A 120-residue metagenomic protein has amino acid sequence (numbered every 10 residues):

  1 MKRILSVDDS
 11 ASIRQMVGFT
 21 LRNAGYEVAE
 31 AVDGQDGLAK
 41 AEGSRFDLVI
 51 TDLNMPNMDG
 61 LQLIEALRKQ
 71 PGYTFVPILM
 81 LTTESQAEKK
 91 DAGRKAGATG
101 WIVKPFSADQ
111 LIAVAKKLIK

Functional and structural regions predicted by a protein language model:
Q15-N23: Charged docking surfaces used in two-component/phosphorelay signaling
G25-V32, K40: Short hydrophobic/Thr-rich beta-strand motif most characteristic of the beta2 strand and flanking loop of CheY-like
S44-I50: Active-site beta3 strand of CheY-like receiver
D52, T82: Active-site residues of response regulator receiver
M55: Receiver (REC) domain active-site loop signature in two-component systems and cognate sites in sensor histidine kinases
F106-A115: C-terminal output helix
